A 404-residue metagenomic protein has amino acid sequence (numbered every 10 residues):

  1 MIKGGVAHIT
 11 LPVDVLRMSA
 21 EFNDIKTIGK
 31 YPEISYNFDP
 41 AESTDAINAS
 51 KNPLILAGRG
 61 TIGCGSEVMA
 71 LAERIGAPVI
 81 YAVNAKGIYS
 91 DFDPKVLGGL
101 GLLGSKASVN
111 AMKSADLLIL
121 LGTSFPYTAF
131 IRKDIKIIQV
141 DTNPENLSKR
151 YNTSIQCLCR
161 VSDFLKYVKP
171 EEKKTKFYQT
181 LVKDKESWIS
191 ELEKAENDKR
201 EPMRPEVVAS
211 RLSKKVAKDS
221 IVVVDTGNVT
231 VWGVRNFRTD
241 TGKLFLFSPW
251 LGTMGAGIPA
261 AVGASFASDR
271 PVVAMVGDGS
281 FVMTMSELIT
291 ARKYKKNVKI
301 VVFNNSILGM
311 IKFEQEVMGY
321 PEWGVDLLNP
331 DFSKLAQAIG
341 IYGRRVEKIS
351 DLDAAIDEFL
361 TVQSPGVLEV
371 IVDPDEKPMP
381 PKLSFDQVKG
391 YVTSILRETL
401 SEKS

Functional and structural regions predicted by a protein language model:
M1-A49, E193-K194: Conformationally flexible catalytic loops at phosphate/diphosphate-handling active centers
M1-K3, P40-P53, L71, M112-A115 (+3 more regions): Glycine-rich phosphate/diphosphate-binding loops that line cofactor/substrate pockets in enzymes
T10, A77-N84, I138-D141, I300-F303: Short internal beta-strands
L11-R17, R59-T61, K86, T226-T230 (+2 more regions): Glycine-rich beta-alpha junction loops
A85-D184, I356: Glycine-rich, acidic loop regions that bind phosphate or pyrophosphate groups
S114, S148-R150, Q156-L158, S162-V168 (+1 more regions): Thiamine diphosphate
E186-D269: Active-site diphosphate/adenylate-binding microenvironment
